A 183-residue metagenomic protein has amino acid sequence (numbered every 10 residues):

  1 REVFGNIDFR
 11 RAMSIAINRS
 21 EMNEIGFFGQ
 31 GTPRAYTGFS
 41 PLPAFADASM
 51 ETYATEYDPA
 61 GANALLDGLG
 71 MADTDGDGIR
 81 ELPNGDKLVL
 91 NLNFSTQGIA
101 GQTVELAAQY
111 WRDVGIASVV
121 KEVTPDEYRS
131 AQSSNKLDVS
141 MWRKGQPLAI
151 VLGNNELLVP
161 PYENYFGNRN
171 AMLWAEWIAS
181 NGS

Functional and structural regions predicted by a protein language model:
R1-F28, T32-P33, T37, L42-S183: Extracytoplasmic/periplasmic ligand-capture domains
